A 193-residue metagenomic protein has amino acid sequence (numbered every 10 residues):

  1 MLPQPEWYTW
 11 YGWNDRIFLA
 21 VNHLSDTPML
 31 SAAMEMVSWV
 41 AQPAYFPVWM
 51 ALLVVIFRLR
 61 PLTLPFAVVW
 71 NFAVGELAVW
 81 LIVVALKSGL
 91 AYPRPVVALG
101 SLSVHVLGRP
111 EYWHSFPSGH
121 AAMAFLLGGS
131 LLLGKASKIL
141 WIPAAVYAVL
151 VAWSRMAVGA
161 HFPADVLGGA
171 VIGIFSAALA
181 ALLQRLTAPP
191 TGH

Functional and structural regions predicted by a protein language model:
M1-W49, V83-P110, H193: N-terminal transmembrane-helix/juxtamembrane module of multi-pass inner/ER membrane proteins
L24-E35, L59-V68, A157-F162: Membrane-helix interfacial "entry" motifs
L30, A78, I82, L86 (+2 more regions): Alpha-helical membrane-inserting segments
S38-A41, W70, G119: Alpha-helical transmembrane segments of integral membrane proteins, emphasizing hydrophobic/aromatic residues
P43-P47, P65-W70, K138-I142, P163-A164: Short, aromatic-rich membrane-interface segments at the entry and exit of alpha-helical transmembrane domains
A44-V48, A73, L77, A122: Residue-level signal for the membrane-embedded core of alpha-helical transmembrane segments, especially mid-helix
L52-V84, P143: Interfacial segments of alpha-helical transmembrane regions
V55, S103-H193: Membrane-embedded catalytic cores of phosphoryl/pyrophosphoryl-handling enzymes
